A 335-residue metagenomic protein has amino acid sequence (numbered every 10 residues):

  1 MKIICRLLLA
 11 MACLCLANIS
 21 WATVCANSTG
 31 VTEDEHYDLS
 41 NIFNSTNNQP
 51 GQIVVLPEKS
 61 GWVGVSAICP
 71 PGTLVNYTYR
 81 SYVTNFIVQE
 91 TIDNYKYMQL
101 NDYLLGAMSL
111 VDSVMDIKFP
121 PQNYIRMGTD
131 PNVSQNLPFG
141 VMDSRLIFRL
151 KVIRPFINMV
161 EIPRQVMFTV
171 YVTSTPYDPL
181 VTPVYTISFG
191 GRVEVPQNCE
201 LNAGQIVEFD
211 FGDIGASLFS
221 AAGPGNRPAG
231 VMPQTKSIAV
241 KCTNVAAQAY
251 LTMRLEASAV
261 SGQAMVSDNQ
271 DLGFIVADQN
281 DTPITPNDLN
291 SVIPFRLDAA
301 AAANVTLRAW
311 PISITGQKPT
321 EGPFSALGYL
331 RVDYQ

Functional and structural regions predicted by a protein language model:
M1, A17-S20: Extended interaction regions within the primary functional domain
M1-L8: Bacterial N-terminal signal peptides that target proteins for export
L8-L16: Bacterial N-terminal signal peptides
W21-Q335: Mature extracellular/passenger domains of Gram-negative fimbrial/pilin and adhesin proteins
